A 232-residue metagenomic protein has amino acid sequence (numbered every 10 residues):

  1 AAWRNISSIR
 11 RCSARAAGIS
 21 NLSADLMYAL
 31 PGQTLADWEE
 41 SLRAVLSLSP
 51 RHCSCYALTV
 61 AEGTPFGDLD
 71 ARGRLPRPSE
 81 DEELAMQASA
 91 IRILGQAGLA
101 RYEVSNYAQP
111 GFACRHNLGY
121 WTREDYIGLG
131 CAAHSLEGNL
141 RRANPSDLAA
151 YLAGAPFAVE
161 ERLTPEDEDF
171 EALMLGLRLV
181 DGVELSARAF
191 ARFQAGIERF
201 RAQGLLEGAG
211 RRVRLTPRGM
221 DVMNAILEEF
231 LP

Functional and structural regions predicted by a protein language model:
A1-A189: C-terminal scaffold of the Radical SAM
L84, F190-A191, P217-M220: An alpha-helix initiation/capping motif
L185, G208, V222-M223: Short active-site-adjacent structural elements
A189-Q203: Short amphipathic alpha-helical interaction segments
R201-R211: A short, conserved structural fragment
R212-T216: Minor-groove-contacting beta-hairpin "wing" of winged helix-turn-helix DNA-binding domains
P217-P232: Short, amphipathic alpha-helical interaction segments positioned at domain boundaries
